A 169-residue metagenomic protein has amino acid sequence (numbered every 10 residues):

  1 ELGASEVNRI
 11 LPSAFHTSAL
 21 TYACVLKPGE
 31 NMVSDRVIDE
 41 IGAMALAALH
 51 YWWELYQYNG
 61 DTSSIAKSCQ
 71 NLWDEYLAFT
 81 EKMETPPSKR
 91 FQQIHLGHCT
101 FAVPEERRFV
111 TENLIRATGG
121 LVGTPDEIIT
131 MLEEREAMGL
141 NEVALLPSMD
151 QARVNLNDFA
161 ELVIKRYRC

Functional and structural regions predicted by a protein language model:
L2-E134: An alpha-helical appendage that flanks or caps ligand/catalytic pockets
L2-E6, A152-C169: C-terminal helical cap(s) of enzyme catalytic domains, especially alpha/beta-barrels
I129-E136, A160, I164: A structural alpha-helix within SAM-dependent methyltransferase catalytic domains
M138-L140: Structural motif
P147-S148: Histidine-centered catalytic/metal-binding microenvironments
